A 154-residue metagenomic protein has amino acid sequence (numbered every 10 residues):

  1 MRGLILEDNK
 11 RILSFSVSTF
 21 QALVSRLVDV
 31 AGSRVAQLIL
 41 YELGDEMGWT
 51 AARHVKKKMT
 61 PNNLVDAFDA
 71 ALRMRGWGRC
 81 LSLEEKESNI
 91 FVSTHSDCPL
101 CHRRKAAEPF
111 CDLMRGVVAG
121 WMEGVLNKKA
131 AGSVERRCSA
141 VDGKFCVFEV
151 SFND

Functional and structural regions predicted by a protein language model:
M1-V92, S96-D112, G132, R137-V147 (+1 more regions): N-terminal accessory segment detector
D112-K129: Active-site helix/loop of acyl-thioester processing domains in fatty-acid/polyketide metabolism, spanning hotdog-fold
